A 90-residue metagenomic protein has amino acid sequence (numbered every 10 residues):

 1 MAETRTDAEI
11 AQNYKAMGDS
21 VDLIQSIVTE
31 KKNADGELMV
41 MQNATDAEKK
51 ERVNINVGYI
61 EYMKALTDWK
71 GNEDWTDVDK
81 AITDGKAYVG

Functional and structural regions predicted by a protein language model:
M1-G90: Beta-rich interaction/scaffold domains
